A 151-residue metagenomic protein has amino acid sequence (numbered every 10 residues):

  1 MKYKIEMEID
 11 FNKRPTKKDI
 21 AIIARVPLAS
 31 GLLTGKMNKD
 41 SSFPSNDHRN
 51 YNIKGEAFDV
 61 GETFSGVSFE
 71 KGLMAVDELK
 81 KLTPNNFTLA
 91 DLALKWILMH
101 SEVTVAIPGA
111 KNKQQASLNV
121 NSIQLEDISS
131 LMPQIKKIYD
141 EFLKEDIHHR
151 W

Functional and structural regions predicted by a protein language model:
M1-K137, R150: Beta/alpha (TIM)-barrel catalytic core signal, keyed to glycine-rich beta->alpha loops juxtaposed to Asp/Glu that bind
